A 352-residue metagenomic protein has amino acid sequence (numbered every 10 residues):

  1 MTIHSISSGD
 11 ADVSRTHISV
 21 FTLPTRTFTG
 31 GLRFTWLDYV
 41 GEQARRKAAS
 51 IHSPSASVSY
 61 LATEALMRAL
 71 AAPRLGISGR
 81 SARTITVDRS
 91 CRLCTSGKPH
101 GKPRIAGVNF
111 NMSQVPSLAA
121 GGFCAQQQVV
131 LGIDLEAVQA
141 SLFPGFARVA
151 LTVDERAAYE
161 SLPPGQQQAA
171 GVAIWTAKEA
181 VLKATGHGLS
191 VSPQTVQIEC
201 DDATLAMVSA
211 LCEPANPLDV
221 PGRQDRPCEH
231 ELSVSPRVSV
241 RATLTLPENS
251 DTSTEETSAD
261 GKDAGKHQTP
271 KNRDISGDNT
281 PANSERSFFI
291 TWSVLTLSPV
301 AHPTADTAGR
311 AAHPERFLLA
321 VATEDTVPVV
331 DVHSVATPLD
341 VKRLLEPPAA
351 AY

Functional and structural regions predicted by a protein language model:
M1-Y352: Core catalytic alpha/beta fold that binds nucleotide/phospho-ligands
